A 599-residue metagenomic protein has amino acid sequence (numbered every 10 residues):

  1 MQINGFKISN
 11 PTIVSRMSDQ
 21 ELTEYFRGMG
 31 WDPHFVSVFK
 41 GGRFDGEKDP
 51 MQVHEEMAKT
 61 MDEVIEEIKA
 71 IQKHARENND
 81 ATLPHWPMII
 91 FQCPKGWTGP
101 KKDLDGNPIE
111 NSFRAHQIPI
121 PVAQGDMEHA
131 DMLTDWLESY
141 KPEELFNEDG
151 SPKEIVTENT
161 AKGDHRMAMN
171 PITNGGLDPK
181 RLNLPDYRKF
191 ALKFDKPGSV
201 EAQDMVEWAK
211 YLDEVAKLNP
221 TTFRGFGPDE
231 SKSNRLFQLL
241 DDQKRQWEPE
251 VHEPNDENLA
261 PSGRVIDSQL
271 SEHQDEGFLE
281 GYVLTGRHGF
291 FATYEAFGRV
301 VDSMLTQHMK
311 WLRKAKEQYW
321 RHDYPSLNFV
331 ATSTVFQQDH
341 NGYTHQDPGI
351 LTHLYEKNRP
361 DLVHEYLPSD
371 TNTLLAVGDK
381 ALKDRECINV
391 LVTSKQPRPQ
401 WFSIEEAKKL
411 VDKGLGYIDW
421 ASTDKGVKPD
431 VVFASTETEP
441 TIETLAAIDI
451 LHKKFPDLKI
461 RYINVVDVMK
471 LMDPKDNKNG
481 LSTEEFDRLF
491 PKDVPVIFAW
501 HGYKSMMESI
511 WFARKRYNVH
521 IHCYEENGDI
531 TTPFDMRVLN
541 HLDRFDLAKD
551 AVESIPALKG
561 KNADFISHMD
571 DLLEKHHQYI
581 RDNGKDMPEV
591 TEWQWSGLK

Functional and structural regions predicted by a protein language model:
M1-E148, H322-S326, T332-T352, N358-P360 (+3 more regions): Thiamine diphosphate
Q20, F35-S37, F146-S403, K409-L410 (+4 more regions): Thiamine diphosphate
